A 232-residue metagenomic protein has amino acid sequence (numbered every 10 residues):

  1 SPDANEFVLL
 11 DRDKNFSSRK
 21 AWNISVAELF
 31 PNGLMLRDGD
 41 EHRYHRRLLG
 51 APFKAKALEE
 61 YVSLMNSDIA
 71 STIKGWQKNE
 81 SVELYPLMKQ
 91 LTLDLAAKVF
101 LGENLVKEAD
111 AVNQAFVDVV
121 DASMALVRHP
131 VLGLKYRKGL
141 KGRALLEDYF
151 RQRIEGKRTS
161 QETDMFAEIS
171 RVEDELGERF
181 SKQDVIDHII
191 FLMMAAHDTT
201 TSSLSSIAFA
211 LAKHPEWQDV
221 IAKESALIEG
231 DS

Functional and structural regions predicted by a protein language model:
S1, A196: Short, conserved phosphate/pyrophosphate- and ester-handling motifs at nucleotide-, phospho-/glycolipid
P2-D13, K20-N104, E108-T159, A167-V172 (+2 more regions): Cytochrome P450 catalytic-domain helical core, especially the substrate-recognition surface and oxygen-activation
T92, H197-E224: Cytochrome P450 catalytic-core helices
S160, R179-Q183, D198: Short helix-capping and inter-helix turn/linker motifs at the boundaries of alpha-helical repeat units
L176-M193: Short, hydrophobic/aliphatic alpha-helical segments
